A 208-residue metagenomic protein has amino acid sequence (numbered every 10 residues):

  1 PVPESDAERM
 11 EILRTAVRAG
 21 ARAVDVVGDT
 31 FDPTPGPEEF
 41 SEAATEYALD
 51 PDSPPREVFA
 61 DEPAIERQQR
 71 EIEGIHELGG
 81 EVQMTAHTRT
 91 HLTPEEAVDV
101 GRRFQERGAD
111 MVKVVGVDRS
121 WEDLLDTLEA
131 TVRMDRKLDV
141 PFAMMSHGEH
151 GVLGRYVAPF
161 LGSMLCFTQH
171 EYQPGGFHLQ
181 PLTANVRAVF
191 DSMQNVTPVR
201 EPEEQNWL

Functional and structural regions predicted by a protein language model:
P1-E38, E42: Glycine/small-residue-rich loop that forms an oxyanion/phosphate-binding "nest" at active or ligand-binding sites
G28-W207: Catalytic alpha/beta core domains of metabolic enzymes, predominantly
